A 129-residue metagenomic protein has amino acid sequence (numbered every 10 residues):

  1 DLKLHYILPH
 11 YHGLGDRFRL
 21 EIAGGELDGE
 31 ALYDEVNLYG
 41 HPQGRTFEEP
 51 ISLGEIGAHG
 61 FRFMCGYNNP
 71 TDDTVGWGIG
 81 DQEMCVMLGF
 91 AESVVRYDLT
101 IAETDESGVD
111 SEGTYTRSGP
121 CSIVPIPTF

Functional and structural regions predicted by a protein language model:
D1-F129: Beta-strand-centric surfaces of beta-sandwich/beta-rich domains
